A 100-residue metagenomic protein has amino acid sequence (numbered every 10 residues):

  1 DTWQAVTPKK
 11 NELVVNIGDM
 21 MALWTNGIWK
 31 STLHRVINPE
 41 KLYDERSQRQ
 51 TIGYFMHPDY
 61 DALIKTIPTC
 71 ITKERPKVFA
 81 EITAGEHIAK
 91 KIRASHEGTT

Functional and structural regions predicted by a protein language model:
D1-T100: C-terminal flanking tails of non-heme Fe-dependent oxygenases
